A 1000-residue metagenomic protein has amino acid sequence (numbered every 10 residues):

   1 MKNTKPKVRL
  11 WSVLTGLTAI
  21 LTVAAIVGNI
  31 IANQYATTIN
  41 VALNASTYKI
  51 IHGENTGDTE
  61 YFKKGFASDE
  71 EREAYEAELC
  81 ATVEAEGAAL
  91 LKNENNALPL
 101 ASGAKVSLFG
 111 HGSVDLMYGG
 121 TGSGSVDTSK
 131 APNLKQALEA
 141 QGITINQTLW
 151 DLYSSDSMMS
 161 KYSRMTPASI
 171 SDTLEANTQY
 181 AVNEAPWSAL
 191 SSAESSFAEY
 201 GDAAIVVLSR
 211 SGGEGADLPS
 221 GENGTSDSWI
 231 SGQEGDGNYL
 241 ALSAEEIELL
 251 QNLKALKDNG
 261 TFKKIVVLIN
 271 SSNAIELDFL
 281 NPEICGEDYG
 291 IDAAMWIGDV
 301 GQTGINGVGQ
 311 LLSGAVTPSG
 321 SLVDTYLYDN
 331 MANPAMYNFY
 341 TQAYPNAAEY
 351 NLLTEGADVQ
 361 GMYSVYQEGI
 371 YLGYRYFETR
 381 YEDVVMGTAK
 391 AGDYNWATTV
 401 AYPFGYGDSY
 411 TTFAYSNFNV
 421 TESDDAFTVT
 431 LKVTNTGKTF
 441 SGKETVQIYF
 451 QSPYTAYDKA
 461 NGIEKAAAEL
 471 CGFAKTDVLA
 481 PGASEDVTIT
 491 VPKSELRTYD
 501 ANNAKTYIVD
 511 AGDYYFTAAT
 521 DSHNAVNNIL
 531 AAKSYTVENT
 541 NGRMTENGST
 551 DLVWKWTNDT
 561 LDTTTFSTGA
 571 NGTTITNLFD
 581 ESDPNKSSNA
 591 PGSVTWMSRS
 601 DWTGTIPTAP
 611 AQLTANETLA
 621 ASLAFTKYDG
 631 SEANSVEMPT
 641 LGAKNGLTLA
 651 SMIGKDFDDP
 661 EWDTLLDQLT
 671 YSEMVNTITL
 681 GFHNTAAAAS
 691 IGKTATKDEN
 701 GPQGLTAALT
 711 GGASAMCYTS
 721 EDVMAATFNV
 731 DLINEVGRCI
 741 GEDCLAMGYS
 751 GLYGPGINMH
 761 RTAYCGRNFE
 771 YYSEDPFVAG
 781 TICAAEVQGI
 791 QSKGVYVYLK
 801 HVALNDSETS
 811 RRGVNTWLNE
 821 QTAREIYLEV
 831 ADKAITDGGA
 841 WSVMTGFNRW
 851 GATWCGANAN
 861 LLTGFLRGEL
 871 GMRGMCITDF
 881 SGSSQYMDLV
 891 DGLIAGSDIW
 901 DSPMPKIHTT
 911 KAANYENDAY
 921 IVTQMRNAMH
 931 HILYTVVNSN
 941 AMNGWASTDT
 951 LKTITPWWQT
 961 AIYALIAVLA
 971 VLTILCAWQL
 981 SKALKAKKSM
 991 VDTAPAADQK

Functional and structural regions predicted by a protein language model:
M1-Y499, D510-T517, S522, G572-K1000: Glycoside hydrolase catalytic-domain context in secreted enzymes
K493-F566: Terminal connector regions
F566-S567, L578: Extended low-complexity acidic/polar segments
